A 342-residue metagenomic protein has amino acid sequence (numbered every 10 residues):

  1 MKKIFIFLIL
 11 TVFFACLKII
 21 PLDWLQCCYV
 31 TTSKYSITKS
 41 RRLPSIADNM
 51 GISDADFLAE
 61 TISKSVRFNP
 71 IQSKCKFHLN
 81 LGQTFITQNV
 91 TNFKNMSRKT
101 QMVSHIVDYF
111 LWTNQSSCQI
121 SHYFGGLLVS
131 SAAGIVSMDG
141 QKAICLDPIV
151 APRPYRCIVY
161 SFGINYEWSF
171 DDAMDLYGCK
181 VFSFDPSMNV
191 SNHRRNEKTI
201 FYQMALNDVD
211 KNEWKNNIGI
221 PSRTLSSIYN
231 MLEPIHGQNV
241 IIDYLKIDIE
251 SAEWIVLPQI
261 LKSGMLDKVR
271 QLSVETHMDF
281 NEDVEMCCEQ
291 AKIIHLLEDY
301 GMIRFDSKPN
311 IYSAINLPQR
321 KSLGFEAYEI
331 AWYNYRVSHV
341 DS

Functional and structural regions predicted by a protein language model:
K2-S342: Phosphate/nucleotide-binding beta-alpha loop and adjacent structural elements of enzyme active sites
